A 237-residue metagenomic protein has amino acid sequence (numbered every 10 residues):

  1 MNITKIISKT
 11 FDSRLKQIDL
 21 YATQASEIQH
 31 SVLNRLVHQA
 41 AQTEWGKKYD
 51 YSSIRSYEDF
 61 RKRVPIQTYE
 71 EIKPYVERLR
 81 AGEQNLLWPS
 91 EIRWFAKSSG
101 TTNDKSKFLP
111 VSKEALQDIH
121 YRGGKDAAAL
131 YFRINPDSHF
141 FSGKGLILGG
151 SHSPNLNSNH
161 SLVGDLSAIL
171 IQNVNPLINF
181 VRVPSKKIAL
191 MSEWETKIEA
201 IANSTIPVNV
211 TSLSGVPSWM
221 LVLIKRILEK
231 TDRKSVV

Functional and structural regions predicted by a protein language model:
M1-V237: Active-site phosphate/ATP/adenylate-binding loop shared across adenylate-forming ligases
